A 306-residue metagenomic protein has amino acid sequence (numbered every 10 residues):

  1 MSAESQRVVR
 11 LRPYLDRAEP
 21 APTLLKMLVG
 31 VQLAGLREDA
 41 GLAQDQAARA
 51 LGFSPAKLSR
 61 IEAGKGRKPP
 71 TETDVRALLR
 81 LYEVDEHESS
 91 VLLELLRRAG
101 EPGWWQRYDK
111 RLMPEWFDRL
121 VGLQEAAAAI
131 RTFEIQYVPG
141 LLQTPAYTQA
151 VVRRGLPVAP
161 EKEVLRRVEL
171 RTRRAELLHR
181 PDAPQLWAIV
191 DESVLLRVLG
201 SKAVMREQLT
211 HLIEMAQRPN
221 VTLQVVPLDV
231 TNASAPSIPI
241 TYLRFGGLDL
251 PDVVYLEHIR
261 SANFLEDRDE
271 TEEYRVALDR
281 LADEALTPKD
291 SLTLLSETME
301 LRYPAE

Functional and structural regions predicted by a protein language model:
S2-P20, L25-V31, D45-R49, P69-L196 (+4 more regions): Interdomain hinge/linker segments and adjacent boundary elements that couple functional modules
P22, K26, D39-A40, S201: Alpha-helix N-cap/helix-initiation motif
G41-R60: Short alpha-helical DNA-recognition segment
K57, E72-V75, V253-E257: Short acidic (Asp/Glu) and glycine-rich catalytic loops that position anionic groups and cofactors
A63: Short, conserved catalytic or interaction motifs in soluble domains
H179-D182, I189, L195-E306: C-terminal regulatory/effector modules of DNA-binding transcriptional regulators
